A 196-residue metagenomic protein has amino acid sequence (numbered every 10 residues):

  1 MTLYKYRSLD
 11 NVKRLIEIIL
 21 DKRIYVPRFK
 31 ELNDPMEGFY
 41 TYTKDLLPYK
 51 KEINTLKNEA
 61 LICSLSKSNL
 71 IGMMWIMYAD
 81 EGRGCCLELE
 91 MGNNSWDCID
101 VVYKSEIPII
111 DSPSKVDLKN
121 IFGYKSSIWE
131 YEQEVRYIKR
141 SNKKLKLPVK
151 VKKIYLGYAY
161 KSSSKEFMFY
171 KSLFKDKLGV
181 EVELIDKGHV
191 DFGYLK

Functional and structural regions predicted by a protein language model:
M1-K196: Partner-binding and oligomerization surfaces adjacent to conserved cores of proteins that assemble macromolecular
